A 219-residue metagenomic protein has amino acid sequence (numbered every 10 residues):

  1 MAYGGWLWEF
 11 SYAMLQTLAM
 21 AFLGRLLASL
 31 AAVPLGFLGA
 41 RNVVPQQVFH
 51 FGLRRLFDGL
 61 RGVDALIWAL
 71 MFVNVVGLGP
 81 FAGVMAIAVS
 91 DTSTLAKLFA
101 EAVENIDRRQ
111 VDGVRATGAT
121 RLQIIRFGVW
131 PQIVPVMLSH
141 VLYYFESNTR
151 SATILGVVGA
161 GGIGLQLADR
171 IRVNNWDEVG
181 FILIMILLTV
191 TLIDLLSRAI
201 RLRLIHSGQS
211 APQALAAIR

Functional and structural regions predicted by a protein language model:
M1-G24: Periplasmic/extracellular loop-to-transmembrane helix junction in inner-membrane transport proteins
S11-A19, L53-L60, E146, A168: Alpha-helical membrane-interface segments at transmembrane helix boundaries
V33-L38, L98-N105, R109, Y144 (+2 more regions): Membrane-spanning helices that line or support transport/gating and their immediate boundary helices in channels
L35-A69, L98: Cytoplasmic-entry segments and transmembrane alpha-helices of multi-pass inner-membrane transporters
R54, E104-L142, I218: Amphipathic cytosolic juxtamembrane alpha-helices at the membrane-cytosol interface of multi-pass membrane transporters
F57-D91: Generic hydrophobic transmembrane alpha-helix motif, especially the helices
N74, S151-I186, R203-L215: Glycine-rich helix-loop "coupling/hinge" segments at transmembrane-helix boundaries in multipass transporters
R121-L155, D177-I193, S197: Transmembrane alpha-helices
